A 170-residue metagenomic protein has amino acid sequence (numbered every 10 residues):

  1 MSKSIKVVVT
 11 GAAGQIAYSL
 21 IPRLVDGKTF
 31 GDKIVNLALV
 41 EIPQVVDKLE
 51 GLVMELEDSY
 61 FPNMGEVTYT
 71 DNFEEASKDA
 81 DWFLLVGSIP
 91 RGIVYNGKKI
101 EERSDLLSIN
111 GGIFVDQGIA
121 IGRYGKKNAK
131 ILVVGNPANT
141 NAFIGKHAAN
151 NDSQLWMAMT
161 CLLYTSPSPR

Functional and structural regions predicted by a protein language model:
K3-K6: Extreme N-terminal starter segment of soluble prokaryotic enzymes
A13: Conserved glycine-rich cofactor-binding loop
A17: N-terminal Rossmann-fold NAD(P) dinucleotide-binding loop
D26-T29, I34-D79, I89: Conserved N-terminal Rossmann-fold NAD(P) cofactor-binding segment
F83-L84: N-terminal Rossmann-like NAD(P) cofactor-binding module of classical short-chain dehydrogenase/reductase
I89-E102: Gly-rich Lys/Arg/Thr-decorated short loops/hinges at beta-loop-alpha junctions or inter-strand turns that position
K99-L162: Rossmann-like NAD(P)(H) cofactor-binding subdomain of soluble oxidoreductases
Y164-P169: Conserved small/polar residues in nucleotide/adenosyl-binding loops
